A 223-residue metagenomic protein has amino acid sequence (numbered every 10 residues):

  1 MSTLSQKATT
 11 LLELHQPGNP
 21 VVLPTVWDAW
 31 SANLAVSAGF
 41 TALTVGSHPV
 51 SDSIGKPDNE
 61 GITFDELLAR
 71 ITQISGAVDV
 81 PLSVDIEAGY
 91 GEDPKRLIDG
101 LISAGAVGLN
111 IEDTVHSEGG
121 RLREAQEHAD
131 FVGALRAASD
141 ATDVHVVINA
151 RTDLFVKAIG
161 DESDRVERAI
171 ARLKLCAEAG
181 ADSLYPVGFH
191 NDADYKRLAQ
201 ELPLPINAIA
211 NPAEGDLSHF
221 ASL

Functional and structural regions predicted by a protein language model:
S2-L223: Alpha/beta enzyme core
